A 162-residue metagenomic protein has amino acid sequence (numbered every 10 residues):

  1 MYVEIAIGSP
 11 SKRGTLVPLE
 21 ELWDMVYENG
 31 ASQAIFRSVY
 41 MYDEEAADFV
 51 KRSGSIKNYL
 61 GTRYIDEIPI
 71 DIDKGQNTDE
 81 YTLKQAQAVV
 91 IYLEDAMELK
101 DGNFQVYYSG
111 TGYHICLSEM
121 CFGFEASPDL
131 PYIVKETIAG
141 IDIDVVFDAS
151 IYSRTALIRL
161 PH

Functional and structural regions predicted by a protein language model:
M1-E67, I72-Q85, F147, S153-I158 (+1 more regions): DNA replication initiation on ssDNA origins
M1-G8, T78-M97, L117-F147: Helical (often loop-to-helix) elements that flank the catalytic cores of nucleotide-handling enzymes
K51-L60, L93-E94, L99-Y108, V145-A149: Catalytic micro-motifs at enzyme active sites that drive phosphoryl/nucleotidyl and oxygen chemistry
R63, Y108, S127-P131, S150-S153: Active-site-proximal structural scaffolding
E67-I70, D101-A126, L157-P161: Histidine-centered divalent-metal-coordination microenvironment in nucleic-acid enzymes
